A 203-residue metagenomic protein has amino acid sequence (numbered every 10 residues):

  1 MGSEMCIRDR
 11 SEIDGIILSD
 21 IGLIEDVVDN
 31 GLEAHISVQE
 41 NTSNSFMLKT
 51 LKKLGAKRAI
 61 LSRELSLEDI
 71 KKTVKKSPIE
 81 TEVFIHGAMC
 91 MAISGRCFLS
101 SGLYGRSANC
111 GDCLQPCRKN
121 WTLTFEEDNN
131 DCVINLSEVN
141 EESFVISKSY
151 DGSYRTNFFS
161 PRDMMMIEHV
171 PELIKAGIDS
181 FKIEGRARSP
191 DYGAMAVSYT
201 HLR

Functional and structural regions predicted by a protein language model:
M1-D9, T200-H201: Conserved small/polar residues in nucleotide/adenosyl-binding loops
R8-I16, L23, L54-K57: Structural recognition of alpha->loop->beta junctions
S11, N30, S77-I79: Helix C-cap/helix->beta junction micro-motif
I21-V28, L65-K76, P190-Y192: Active-site-adjacent beta->alpha loops and helix N-cap segments on the catalytic face of soluble alpha/beta enzymes
H35, Q39-A176: Catalytic alpha/beta core domains of metabolic enzymes, predominantly
K148, S160-R203: Structured C-terminal cap/extension of enzyme domains
